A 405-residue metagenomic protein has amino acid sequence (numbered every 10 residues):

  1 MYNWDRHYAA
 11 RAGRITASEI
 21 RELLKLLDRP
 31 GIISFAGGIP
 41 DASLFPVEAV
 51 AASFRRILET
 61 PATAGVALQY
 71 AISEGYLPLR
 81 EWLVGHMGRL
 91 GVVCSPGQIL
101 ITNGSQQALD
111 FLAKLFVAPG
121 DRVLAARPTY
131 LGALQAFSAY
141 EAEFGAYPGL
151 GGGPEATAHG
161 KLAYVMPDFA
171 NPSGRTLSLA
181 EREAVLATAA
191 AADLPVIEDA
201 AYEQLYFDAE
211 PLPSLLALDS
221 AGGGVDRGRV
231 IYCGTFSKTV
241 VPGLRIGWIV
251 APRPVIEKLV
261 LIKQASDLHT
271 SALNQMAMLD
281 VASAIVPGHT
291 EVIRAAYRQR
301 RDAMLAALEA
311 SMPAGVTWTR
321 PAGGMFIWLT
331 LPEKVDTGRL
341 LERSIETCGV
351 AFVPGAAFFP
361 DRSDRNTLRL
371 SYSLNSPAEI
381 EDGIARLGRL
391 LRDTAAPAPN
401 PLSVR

Functional and structural regions predicted by a protein language model:
M1-E74, L194, T347-V350, L370: N-terminal "arm"/small-domain region of PLP-dependent enzymes with the aminotransferase-like
I57-A192, I197, E203-G224, Y297 (+2 more regions): Conserved core of the PLP fold type I
V93, T347, D361-R405: PLP-dependent enzyme catalytic core of the Aspartate aminotransferase-like
T129, L279, A295-L305, T317-T330: Conserved glycine-rich beta-strand-loop-beta hairpin in the small C-terminal domain of fold type I
S220-A295: Conserved core segment of the aminotransferase class I/II
V250, W328-T330, S371-S373: Short hydrophobic/aromatic beta-strand micro-patches that form the beta-sheet surface supporting nucleotide- or nucleic
G315-T347: Conserved PLP-binding catalytic core of the aspartate aminotransferase-like
